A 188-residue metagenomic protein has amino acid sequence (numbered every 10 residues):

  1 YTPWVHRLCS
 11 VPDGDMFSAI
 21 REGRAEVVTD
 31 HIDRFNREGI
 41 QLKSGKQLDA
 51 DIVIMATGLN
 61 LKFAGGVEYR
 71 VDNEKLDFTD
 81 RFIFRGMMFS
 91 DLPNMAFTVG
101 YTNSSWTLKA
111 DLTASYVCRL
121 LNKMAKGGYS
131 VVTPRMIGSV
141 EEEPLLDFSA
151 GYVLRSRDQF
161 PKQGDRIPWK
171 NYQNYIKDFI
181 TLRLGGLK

Functional and structural regions predicted by a protein language model:
Y1-K123: Flavin (primarily FAD) cofactor-binding/catalytic cores of flavoenzymes
I83, N94-K188: C-terminal, flexible cofactor-proximal segment of oxidoreductases
